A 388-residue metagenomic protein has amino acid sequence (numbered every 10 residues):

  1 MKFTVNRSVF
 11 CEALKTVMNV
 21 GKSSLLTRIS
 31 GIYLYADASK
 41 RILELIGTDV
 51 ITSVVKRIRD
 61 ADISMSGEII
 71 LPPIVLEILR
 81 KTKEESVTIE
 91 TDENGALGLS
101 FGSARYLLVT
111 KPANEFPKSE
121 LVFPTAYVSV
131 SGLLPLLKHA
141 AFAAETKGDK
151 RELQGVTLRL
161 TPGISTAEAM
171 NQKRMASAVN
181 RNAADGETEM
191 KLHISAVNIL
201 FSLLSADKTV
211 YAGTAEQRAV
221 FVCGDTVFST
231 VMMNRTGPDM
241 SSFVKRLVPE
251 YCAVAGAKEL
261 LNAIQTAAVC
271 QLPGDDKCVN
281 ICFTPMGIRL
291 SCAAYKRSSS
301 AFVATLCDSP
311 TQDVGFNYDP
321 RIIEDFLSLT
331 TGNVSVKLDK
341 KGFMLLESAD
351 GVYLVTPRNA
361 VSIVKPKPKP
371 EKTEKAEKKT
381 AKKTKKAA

Functional and structural regions predicted by a protein language model:
M1-A388: Structural preference for solvent-exposed beta-strand-turn elements and adjacent flexible terminal/loop segments within
